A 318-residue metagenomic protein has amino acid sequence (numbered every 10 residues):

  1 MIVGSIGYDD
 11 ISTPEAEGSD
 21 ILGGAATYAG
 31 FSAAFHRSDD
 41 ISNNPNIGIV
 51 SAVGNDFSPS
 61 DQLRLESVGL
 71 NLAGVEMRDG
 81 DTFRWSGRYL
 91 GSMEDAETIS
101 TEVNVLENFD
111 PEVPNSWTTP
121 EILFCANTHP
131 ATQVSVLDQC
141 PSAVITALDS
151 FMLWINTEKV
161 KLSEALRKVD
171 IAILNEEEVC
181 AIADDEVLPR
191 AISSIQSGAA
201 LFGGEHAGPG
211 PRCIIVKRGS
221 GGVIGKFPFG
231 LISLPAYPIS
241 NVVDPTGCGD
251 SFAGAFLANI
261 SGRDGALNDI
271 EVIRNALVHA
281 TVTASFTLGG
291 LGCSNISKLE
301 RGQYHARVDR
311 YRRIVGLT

Functional and structural regions predicted by a protein language model:
M1-G7, A147: Short, hydrophobic/glycine-enriched beta-strand segments
G4-I6, A25, S251: Active-site metal-binding loops of divalent metal-dependent hydrolases
Y8-D20, R37-F124, D138-S142, H305-T318: Conserved N-terminal subdomain of the carbohydrate kinase-like
A16-A34: Short catalytic helix/loop segments, enriched in acidic residues and glycine and frequently bearing histidine
F31, W85-R88, G222-K226: Short beta-strand scaffold segments in enzyme catalytic cores
A33, N175, G249: Short, conserved phosphate/pyrophosphate- and ester-handling motifs at nucleotide-, phospho-/glycolipid
I122-S194, A199-F202, G221-G222: Conserved beta-alpha-beta core of the PfkB/ribokinase-like small-molecule kinase fold
L188-T318: Conserved phosphate-binding/catalytic region of the ribokinase-like
